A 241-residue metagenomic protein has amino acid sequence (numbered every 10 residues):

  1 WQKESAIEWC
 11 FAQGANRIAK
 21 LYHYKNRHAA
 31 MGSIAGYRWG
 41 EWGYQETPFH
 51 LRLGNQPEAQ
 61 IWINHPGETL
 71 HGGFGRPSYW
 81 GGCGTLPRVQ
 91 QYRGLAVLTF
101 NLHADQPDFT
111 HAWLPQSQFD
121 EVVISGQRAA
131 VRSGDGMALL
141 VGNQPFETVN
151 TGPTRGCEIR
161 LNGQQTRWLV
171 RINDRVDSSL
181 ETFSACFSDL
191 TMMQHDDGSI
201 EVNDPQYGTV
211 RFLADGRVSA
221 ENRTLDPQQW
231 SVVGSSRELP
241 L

Functional and structural regions predicted by a protein language model:
W1-L241: Ser/Thr/Asn(+Pro)-rich, low-complexity disordered segments
